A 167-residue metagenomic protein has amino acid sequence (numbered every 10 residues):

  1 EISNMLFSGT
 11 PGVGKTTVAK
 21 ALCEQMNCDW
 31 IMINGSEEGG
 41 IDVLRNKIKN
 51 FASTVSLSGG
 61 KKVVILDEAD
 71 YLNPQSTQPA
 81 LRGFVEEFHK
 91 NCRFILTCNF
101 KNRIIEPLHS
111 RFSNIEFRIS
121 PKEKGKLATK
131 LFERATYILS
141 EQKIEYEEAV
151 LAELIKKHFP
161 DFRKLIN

Functional and structural regions predicted by a protein language model:
E1-K122, T129-F132, T136, E148-E153: P-loop/Walker A NTP-binding region and its immediately flanking N-terminal helices in P-loop NTPase folds
E38, F159-P160: Residues in soluble alpha-helical coiled-coils and helical-bundle/repeat scaffolds
V64, A152-K157, R163-N167: C-terminal helical "lid" of AAA+/P-loop NTPase domains
Y71, Q142-K143: Short, flexible loop segments at the rims of nucleotide/cofactor-binding pockets, characterized by
L139: Crotonase-fold acyl-CoA enzyme core
